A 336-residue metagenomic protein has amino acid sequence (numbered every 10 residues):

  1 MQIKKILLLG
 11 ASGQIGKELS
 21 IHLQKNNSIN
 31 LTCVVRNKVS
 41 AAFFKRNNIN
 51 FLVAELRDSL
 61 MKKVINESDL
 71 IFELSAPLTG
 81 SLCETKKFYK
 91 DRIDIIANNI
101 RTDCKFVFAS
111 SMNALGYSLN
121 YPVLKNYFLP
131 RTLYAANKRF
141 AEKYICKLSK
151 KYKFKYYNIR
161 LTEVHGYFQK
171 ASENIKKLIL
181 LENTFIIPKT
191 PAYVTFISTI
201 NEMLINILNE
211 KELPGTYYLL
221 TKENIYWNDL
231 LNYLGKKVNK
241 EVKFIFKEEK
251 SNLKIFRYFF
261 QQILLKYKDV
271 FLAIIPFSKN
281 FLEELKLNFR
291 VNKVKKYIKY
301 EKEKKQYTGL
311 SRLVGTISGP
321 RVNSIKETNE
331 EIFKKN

Functional and structural regions predicted by a protein language model:
I6-N26: N-terminal Rossmann NAD(P)H-binding glycine-rich loop of SDR-like oxidoreductase domains
F43, I49-D91: NAD(P)H-binding glycine-rich loop region in Rossmannoid oxidoreductase-like domains and their noncatalytic homologs
K86, P130-E142, Q169, Y193-V194 (+1 more regions): Short-chain dehydrogenase/reductase
I95-L133, Y157: Conserved Rossmann-fold NAD(P)-dependent oxidoreductase catalytic core, especially the SDR/UDP-sugar
E142-Y167: Conserved beta-loop-beta element that borders a ligand/cofactor-binding pocket
K177-I197: A conserved pocket-lining segment of Rossmann-fold NAD(P)-dependent short-chain dehydrogenase/reductase
M203-L272, S311, R321, E330 (+1 more regions): Mid/C-terminal beta-alpha module of Rossmann-like enzyme folds, strongest in SDR-family dehydrogenases/epimerases
E284-N336: Amphipathic terminal alpha-helices
